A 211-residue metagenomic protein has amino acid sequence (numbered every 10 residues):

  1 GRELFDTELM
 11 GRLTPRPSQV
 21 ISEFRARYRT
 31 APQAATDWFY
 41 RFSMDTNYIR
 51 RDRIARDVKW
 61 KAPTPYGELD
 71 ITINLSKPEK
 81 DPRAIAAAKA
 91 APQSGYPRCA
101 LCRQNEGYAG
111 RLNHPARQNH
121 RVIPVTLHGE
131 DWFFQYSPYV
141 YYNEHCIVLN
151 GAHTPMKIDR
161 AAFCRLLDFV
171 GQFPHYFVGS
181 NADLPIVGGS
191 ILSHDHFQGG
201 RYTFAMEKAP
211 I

Functional and structural regions predicted by a protein language model:
G1-V148, A152-P155: Active-site microenvironments that recognize anionic phosphate/pyrophosphate groups
A100-E106, L167, G179-S180, A209-P210: Short C-terminal domain-edge/linker segments immediately following a structured domain
Q118-R121, G151-V178: Helical scaffold of the NTase/Pol beta-like nucleotidyltransferase catalytic core
F134, V178, D195-F197: Hydrophobic faces of well-ordered beta-strands that scaffold small-molecule active sites in alpha/beta enzyme cores
E144-N150, V187-F204: Histidine-centered divalent-metal-coordination microenvironment in nucleic-acid enzymes
C146-I147, I158-A161, A209: A short secondary-structure junction signal
K157, H175-V178, L184-S190, R201-I211: Conserved His + Asp/Glu catalytic blocks
